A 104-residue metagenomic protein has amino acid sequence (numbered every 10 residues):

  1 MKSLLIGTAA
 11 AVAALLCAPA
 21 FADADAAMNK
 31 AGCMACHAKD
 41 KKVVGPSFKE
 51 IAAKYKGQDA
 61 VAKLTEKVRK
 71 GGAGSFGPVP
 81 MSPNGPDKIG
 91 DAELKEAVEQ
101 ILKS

Functional and structural regions predicted by a protein language model:
M1-L4: Positively charged n-region of N-terminal signal peptides that target proteins for export
G7-L15: Bacterial N-terminal signal peptides
L16-A22: Sec/Tat signal peptide C-region and signal peptidase I cleavage site
D23-K39: Sequence/structural segment immediately N-terminal to covalent heme-attachment motifs in c-type and related
A35, V44-A53, R69-E96: Axial heme c-ligation environment in periplasmic c-type cytochrome domains
K54-T65: Short microdomains enriched in Cys/His and/or Lys/Arg
E96-S104: Aromatic- and Gly/Pro-enriched helix-to-coil junctions and flexible linker segments
